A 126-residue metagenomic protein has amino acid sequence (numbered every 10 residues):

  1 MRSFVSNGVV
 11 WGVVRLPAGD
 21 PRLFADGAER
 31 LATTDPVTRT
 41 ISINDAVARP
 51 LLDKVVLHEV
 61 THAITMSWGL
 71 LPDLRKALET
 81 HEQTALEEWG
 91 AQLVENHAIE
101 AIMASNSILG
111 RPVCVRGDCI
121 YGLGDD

Functional and structural regions predicted by a protein language model:
M1, A85, I120-L123: Accessible peptide chain termini
M1-N7, V14-S42, R49, D53: Catalytic zinc-binding patch centered on the HExxH motif and its immediate surroundings that defines zinc-dependent
V10-G12, C119-I120: Short, solvent-exposed loop/turn motifs
D26-R30, T38, A46-K54, M66-S107: Post-HEXXH active-site segment of zinc metalloproteases
L57-T65: Short active-site segment of divalent metal-dependent hydrolases/proteases that encodes the spacing between
A104-D126: Long, well-structured alpha-helical subdomains associated with metal-dependent extracellular/ecto-lumenal hydrolases
